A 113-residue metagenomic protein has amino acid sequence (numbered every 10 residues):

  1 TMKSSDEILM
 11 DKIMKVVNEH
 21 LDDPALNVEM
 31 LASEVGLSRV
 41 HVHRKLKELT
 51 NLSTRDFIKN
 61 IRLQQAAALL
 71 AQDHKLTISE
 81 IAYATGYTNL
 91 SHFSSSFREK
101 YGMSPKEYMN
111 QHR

Functional and structural regions predicted by a protein language model:
T1-D11, S33, E48-D56, N60: Short, Lys/Arg-enriched, Trp-marked, Pro/Gly-tolerant hinge/linker segments that flank
T1-D23, N110-R113: Inter-domain helical "communication" segments and dimerization helices that couple sensory or membrane-embedded modules
M14-L26, L46, T50, A68-L76 (+2 more regions): Basic, amphipathic alpha-helical hairpins
E29-L37, V42, L46, E80-T88 (+2 more regions): Append "Primarily bacterial transcriptional regulators
E48-T88, N110-R113: Terminal helix-turn-helix DNA-binding modules in bacterial transcription factors
S95-R113: …primarily DNA-binding HTH/wHTH and HhH modules…
